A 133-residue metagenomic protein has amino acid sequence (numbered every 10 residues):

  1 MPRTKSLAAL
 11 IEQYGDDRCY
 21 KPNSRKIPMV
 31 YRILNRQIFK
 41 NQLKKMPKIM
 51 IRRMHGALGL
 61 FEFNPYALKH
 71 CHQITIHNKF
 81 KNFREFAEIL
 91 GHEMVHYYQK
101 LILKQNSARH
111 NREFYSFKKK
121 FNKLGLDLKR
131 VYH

Functional and structural regions predicted by a protein language model:
M1-E88, Y97-H133: Active-site-proximal or metal-binding-adjacent scaffold patches in catalytic folds
E93: Walker B catalytic acidic pair
